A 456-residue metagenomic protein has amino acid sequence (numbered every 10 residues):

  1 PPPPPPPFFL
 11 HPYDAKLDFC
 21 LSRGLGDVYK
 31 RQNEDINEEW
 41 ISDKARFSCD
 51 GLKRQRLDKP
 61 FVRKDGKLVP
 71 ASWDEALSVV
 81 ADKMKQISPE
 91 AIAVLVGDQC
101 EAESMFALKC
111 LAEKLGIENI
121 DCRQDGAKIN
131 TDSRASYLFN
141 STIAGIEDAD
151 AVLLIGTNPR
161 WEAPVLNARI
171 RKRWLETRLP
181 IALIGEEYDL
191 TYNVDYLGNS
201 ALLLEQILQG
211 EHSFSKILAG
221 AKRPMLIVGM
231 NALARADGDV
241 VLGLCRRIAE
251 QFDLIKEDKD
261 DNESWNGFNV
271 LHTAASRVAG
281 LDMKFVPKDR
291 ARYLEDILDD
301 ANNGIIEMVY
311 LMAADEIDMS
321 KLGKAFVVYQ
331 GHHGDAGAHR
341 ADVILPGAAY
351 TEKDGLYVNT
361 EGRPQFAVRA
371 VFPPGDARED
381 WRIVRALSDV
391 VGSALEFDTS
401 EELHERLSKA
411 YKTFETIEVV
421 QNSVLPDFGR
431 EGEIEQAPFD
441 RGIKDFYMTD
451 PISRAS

Functional and structural regions predicted by a protein language model:
P1-Y29: Single conserved hydrophobic/aromatic residue that forms the stacking wall/gate of nucleotide- or nucleobase-binding
C20, L95-G97, G229, Y329: Small/polar loops that bind or transfer phosphate-bearing groups
S22-R23, D27-N167, R171, I181 (+1 more regions): Iron-sulfur-cluster electron-transfer modules
C122-E418: Non-catalytic alpha/beta scaffold blocks inside enzyme catalytic domains
H404-S456: Long, low-complexity segments enriched in small/aliphatic residues
